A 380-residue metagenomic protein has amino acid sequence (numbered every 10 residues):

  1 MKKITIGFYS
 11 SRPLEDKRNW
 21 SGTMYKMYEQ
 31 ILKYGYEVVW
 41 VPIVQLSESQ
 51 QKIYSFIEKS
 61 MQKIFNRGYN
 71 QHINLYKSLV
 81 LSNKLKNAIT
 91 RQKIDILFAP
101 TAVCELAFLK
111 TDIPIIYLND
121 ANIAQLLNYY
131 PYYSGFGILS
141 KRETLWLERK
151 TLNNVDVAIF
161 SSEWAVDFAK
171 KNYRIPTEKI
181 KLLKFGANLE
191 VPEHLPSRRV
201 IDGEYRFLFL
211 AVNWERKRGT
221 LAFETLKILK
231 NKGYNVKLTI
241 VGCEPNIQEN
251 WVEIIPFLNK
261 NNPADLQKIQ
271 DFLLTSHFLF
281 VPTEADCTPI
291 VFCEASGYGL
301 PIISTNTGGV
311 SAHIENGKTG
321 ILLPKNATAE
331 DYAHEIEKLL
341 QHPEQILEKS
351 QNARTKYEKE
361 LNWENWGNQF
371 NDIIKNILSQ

Functional and structural regions predicted by a protein language model:
I64-G68, T111-R149: Acceptor-binding helix/loop patch of EC 2.4 sugar-transfer enzymes, predominantly nucleotide-sugar-dependent
W164, G186: Carbohydrate-associated surface elements
P196-K217, A222-K227, L238: Conserved donor-binding/catalytic core segment of Leloir-type glycosyltransferases
G242-F278: Nucleotide-activated donor-binding/catalytic signature segment of Leloir-type glycosyltransferases, i.e., the conserved
E284: Aromatic "clamp/platform" in nucleotide-sugar-dependent glycosyltransferases that forms part of the donor/acceptor
P301-T305, I314, L322: Short hydrophobic beta-strand element within catalytic cores of glycosyltransferases and related nucleotide-activated
N316-G317, I321-A329, K338-P343: Conserved acidic donor-binding segment of nucleotide-sugar-dependent glycosyltransferases
K338, Q345-E360, W366-D372: A short, well-ordered alpha-helix in the C-terminal region of glycosyltransferases
